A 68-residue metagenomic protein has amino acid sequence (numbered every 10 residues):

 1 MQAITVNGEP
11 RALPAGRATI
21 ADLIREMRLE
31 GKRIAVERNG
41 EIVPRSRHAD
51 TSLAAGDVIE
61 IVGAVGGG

Functional and structural regions predicted by a protein language model:
M1-G67: Ubiquitin-like/PB1-type beta-grasp interaction modules and other compact soluble beta-rich domains
